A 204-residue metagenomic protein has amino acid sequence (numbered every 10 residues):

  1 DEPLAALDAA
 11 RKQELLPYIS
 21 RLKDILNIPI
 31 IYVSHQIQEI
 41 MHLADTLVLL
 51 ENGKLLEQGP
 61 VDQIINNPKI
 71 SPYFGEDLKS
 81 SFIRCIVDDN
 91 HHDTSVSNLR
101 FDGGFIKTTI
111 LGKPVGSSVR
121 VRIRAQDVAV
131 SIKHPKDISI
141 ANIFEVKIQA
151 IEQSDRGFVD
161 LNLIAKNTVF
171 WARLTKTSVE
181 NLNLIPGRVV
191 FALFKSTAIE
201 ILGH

Functional and structural regions predicted by a protein language model:
E2-P3: Walker B catalytic motif
A6-L7, L22: Short coil-to-helix N-cap segments within the nucleotide-binding domains
A9-R11: Helix N-cap at the start of a conserved alpha-helix in ABC-type nucleotide-binding domains
L15-I19: Conserved hydrophobic alpha-helix in the ABC-type ATPase nucleotide-binding domain
S20, D24, P29-G104: Internal alpha/beta loop-helix hairpins
N90-T94, E152-G157: Short, conserved beta-turn/loop elements at beta-strand boundaries and strand-helix junctions
S97-D102, D160-K166, R173: Short, acidic/hydrophobic/Gly-rich beta-strand patch recurrent on exposed beta strands that often constitutes part
F105-E152, V169-H204: Glycine/charge-rich catalytic "coupling/switch" loops of P-loop NTPases
